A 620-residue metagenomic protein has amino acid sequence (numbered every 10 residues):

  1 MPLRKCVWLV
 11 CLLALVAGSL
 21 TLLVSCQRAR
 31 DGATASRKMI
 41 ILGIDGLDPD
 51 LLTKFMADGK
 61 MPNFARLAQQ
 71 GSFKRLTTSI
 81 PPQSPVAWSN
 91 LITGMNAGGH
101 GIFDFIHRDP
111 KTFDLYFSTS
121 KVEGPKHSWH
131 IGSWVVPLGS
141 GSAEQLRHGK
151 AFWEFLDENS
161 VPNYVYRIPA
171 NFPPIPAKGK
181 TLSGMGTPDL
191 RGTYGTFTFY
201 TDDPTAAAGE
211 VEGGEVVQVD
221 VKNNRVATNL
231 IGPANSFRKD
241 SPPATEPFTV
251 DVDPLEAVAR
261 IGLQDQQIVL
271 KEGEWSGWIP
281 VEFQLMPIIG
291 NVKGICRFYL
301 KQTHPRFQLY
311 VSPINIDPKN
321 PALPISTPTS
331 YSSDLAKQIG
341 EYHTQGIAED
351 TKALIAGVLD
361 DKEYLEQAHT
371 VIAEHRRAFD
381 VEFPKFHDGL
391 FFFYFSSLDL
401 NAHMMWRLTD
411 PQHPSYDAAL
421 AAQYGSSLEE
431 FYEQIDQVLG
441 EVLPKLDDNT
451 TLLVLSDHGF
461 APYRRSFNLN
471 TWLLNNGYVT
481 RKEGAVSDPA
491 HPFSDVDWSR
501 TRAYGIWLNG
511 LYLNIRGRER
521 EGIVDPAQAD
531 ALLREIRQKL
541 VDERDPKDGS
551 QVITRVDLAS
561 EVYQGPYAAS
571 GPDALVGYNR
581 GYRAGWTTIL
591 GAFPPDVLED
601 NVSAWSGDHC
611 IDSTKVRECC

Functional and structural regions predicted by a protein language model:
M1-L12: Bacterial N-terminal signal peptides that target proteins for export
V10-T21: Bacterial N-terminal signal peptides
L23-S25: C-terminal motif of bacterial Sec signal peptides marking the signal peptidase cleavage site
Q27-G32: Bacterial lipoprotein signal-peptidase II cleavage site
A33-F55, K60: Mature N-terminal segment immediately following signal peptide/propeptide cleavage in secreted/periplasmic
A33-T34, L52, L365-F391, N401 (+3 more regions): A long, amphipathic alpha-helix that forms part of the scaffold/cap immediately adjacent to metal-dependent active
A35-R37, G59, Q69-R75, P82-V86 (+6 more regions): Secreted, luminal/periplasmic, and some membrane-associated catalytic domains that remodel anionic oxygen-ester
I41-G43, R75, Y164-Y166, F391-Y394: Structural recognition of the beta-strand scaffold that forms the well-ordered cores of secreted hydrolase catalytic
